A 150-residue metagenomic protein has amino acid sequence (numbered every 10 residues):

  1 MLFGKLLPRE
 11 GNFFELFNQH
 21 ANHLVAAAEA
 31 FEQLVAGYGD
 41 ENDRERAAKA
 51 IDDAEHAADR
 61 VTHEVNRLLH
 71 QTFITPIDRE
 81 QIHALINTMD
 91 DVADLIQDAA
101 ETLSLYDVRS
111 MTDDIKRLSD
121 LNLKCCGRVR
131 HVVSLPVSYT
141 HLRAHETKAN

Functional and structural regions predicted by a protein language model:
L2-E55, E64: Leu/Val/Ala/Ile-rich N-terminal alpha-helices, chiefly Sec-type signal peptides and the beginnings
L6, F73-Q81, L105-D120: Long amphipathic alpha-helical coiled-coil segments
F17, R44, A48-I51, I82-L85 (+2 more regions): Hydrophobic packing residues in well-ordered alpha-helices of helical domains and bundles
A21, V25-V35, E55, T62 (+3 more regions): A structural signal for well-ordered alpha-helices, especially hydrophobic packing surfaces of coiled-coils
Q33, G37-D40, R67, Q71-I74 (+3 more regions): Heptad-repeat coiled-coil alpha-helices
A50-A54, E64-D91: Hydrophobic/aromatic-rich structural module bridging two neighboring secondary-structure elements via a short loop
T140-T147: Conserved small/polar residues in nucleotide/adenosyl-binding loops
N150: Gly/Pro- and small hydrophobic-enriched strand-loop and loop-to-helix capping segments that sit at the rims
